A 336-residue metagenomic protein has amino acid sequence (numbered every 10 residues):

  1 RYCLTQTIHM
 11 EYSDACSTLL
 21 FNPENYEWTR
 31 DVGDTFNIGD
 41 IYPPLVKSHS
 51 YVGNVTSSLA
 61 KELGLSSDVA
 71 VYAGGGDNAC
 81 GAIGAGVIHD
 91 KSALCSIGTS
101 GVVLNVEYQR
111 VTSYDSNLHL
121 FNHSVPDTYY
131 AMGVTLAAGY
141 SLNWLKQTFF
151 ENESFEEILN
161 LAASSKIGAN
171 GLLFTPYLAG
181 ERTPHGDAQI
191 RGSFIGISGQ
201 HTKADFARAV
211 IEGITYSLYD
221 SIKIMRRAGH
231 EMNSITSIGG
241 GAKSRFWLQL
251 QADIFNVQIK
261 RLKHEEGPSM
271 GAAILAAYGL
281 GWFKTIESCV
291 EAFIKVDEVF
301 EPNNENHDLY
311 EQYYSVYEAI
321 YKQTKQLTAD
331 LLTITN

Functional and structural regions predicted by a protein language model:
R1-M10, D14, L19-T35, S57-N336: Active-site core segments that coordinate phosphate-bearing ligands/cofactors across diverse enzyme families
N22-N25, V46-V52: Short beta-strand to alpha-helix junction loop
I38, L45-V46, S50, E151: N-terminal leader/propeptide and maturation segments of large enzyme subunits in energy/redox metabolism and hydrolases
D40-Y42, M232: Core-facing hydrophobic residues within beta-strands of well-ordered domains
P44-L45, I238: Conserved phosphate-donor
